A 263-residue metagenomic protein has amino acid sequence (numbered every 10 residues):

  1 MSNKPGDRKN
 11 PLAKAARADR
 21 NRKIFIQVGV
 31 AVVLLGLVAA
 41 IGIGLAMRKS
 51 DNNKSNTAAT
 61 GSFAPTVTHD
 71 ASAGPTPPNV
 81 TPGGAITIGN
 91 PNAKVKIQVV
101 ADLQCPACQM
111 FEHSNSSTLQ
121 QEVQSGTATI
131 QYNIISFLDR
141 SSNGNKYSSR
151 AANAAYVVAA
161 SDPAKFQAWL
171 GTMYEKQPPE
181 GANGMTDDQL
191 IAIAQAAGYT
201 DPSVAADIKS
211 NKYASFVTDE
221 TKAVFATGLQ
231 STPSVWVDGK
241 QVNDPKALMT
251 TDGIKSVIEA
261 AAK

Functional and structural regions predicted by a protein language model:
S2-T57, I193-K263: C-terminal cap of thioredoxin/glutaredoxin-like
S50-I86, K263: N-terminal low-complexity, Pro/Thr-rich disordered segments that flank secretion/membrane-targeting signals
T87, K96-V99, T129-N133, S234-W236: Soluble periplasmic/extracytoplasmic beta-strand elements of cell-envelope proteins
P91-N92, E122-S125, T227-Q230: Extracellular/periplasmic catalytic domains that process cell-envelope and extracellular macromolecules
P91-P106, E112, I134: Short active-site neighborhood of thiol/selenol oxidoreductases, capturing the structured segment around
V100-L103, S114, S161-A164, N211 (+1 more regions): Residue-level signal for short amphipathic helical patches enriched in basic/charged and nearby hydrophobic residues
D102-L103, A128, I135-S136, Y199 (+1 more regions): Solvent-exposed coil/turn segments that connect beta secondary-structure elements in extracytoplasmic/periplasmic
Q109-D188: Structural alpha/beta surface segment adjacent to cysteine/selenocysteine redox centers across thiol/disulfide enzymes
